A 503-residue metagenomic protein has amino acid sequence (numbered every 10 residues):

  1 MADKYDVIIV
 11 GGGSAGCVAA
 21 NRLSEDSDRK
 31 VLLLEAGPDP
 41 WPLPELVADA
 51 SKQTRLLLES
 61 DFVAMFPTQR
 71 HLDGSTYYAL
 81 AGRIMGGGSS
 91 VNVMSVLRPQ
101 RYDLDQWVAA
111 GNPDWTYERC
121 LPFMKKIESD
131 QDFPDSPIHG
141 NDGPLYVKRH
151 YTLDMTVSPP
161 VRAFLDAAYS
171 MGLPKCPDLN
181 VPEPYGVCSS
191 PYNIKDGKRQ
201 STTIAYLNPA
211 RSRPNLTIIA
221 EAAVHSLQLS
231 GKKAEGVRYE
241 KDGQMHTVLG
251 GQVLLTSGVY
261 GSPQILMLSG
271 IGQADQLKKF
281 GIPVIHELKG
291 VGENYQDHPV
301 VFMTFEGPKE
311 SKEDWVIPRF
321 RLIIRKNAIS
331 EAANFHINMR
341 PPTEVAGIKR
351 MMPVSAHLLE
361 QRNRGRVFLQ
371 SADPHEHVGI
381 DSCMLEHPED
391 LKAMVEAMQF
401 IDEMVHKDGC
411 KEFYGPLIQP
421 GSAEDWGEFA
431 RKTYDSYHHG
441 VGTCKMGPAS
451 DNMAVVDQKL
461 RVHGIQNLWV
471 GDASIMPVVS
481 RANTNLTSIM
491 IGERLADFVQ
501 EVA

Functional and structural regions predicted by a protein language model:
M1-K126, P283-L288, D297-E306: N-terminal glycine-rich phosphate/pyrophosphate-binding loop and immediately adjacent elements
D26-K30, G37-P42, F123, L227 (+2 more regions): Glycine-rich loop(s) and the adjacent beta-strand/alpha-helix scaffold that form part
P40, A79-G197, Q276-K289, G379 (+4 more regions): Rossmann-like flavin
A50, A64-M65, N193-K195, I219-S230 (+3 more regions): A glycine-rich dinucleotide-binding beta-alpha-beta segment and adjacent secondary-structure elements that constitute
P113, P299-Q399, Y437-G442, P448 (+3 more regions): FAD cofactor-binding and catalytic pocket of flavoenzymes
A168, I282-P283, F400-H406, G492-A503: Internal hydrophobic alpha-helix adjacent to the cofactor/substrate pocket in enzyme cavities
Y192-G251, G492: Helical element adjacent to the flavin cofactor pocket in flavoenzyme catalytic cores
V479-V499: A conserved FAD-binding loop/helix module that cradles the flavin
